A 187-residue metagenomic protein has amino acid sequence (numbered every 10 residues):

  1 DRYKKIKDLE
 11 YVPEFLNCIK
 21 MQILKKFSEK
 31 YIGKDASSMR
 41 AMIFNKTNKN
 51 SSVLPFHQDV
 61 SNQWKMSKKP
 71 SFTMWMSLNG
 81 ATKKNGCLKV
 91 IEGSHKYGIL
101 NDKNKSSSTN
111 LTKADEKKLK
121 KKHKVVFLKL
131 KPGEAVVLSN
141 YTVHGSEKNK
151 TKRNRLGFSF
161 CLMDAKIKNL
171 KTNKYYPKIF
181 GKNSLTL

Functional and structural regions predicted by a protein language model:
D1-F56, N62-K65, I179-L185: Non-heme Fe(II)-dependent double-stranded beta-helix
V12-N17, K120-V126, S146-E147: Active-site rim elements
F44-K49, S61, A81, H95-K96 (+2 more regions): Short, solvent-exposed loop/turn segments at secondary-structure junctions
S52-Q58, M66-S67, K84-V90, I99-K103 (+1 more regions): A short secondary-structure junction signal
H57, W64-K83, K129-P132, V137 (+1 more regions): Short, conserved beta-strand element in jelly-roll/cupin
Q58-S61, W75-M76, K122-K124, T142-G145: Glycine-rich, charged/polar anion/phosphate-binding loops that engage phosphate groups from diverse ligands
A81-V143, L185: Double-stranded beta-helix
N101, A135-V137, Y141-L187: Non-heme Fe(II)/2-oxoglutarate
